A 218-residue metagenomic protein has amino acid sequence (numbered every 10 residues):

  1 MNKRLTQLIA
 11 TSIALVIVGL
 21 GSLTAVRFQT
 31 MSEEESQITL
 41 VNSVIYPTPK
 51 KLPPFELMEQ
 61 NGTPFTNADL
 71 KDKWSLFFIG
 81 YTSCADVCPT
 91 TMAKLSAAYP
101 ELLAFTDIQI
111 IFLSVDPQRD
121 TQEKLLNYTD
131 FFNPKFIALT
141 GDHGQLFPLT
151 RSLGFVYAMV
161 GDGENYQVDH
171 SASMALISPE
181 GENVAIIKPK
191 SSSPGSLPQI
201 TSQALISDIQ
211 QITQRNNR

Functional and structural regions predicted by a protein language model:
M1-P54, I206, R215-R218: N-terminal targeting signals for export/organelle localization
L52-P53, S75, S171-A172: Short loop/turn microsegments at loop-to-beta-strand junctions
F55-S75, Y99-L102: A short beta-strand-turn-helix
G62, Y81-C84, L95, L125 (+2 more regions): Buried hydrophobic packing residues in well-ordered domains
F65-T91, L95: Short active-site neighborhood of thiol/selenol oxidoreductases, capturing the structured segment around
M92-L149: Structural microenvironment flanking redox-active thiols in thiol-disulfide oxidoreductases
N133-F136, F147, R151-M159, D169-A175: Structural micro-motif
G163-R218: Thiol-/selenol-based redox modules, centered on thioredoxin-like and closely related oxidoreductase domains
